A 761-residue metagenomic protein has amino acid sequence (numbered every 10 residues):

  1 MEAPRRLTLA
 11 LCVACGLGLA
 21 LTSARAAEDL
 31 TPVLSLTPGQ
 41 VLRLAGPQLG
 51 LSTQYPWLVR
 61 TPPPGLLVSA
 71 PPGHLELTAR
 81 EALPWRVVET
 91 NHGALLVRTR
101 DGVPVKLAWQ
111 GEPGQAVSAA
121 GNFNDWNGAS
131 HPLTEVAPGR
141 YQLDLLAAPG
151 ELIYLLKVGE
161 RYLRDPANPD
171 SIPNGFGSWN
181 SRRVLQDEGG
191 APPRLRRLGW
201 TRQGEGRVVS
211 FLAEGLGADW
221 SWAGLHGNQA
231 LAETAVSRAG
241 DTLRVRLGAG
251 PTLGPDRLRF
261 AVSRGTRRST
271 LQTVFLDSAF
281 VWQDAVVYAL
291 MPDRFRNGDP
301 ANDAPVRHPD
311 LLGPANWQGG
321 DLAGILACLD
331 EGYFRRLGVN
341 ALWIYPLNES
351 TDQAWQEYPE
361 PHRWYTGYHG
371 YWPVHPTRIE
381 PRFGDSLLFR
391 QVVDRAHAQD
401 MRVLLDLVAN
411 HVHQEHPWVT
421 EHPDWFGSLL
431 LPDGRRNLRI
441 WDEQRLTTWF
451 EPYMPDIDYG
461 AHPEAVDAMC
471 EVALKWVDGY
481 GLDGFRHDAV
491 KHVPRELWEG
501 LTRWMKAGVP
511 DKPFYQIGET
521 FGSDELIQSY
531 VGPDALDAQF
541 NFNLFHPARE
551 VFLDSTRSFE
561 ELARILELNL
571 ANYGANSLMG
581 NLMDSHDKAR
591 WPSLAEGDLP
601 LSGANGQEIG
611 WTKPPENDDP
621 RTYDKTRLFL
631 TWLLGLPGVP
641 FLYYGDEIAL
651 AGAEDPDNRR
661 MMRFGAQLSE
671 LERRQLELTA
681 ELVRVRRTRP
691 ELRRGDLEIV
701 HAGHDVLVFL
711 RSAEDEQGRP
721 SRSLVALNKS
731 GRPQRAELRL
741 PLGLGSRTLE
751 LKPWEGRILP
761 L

Functional and structural regions predicted by a protein language model:
A27-W57, G199-W220: Solvent-exposed, low-complexity, repeat-rich "mucin-like" stalks and linkers
V33, R98-P113, I172-W200, F275-D299: Low-complexity, Pro/Ser/Thr- and charge-rich linker/hinge segments at domain boundaries
P63, V97-E151, K157-Q186, H226-G227 (+2 more regions): Aromatic-rich carbohydrate-binding modules that target alpha-glucans
L75-A82, L146-G150, A249-D256: Surface-exposed, short loops/turns at beta-strand junctions within beta-sandwich domains
I153, R747-L761: C-terminal beta-strand-rich structural cap/linker in extracellular carbohydrate-active enzymes
V281, F295-Y480, G500-P510, F514 (+1 more regions): Substrate-binding/active-site clefts of carbohydrate-active enzymes
M401, V472-L474, D478-L582, W632 (+4 more regions): Active-site-proximal helices and loops of the catalytic beta/alpha 8
V700-R739: Carbohydrate-binding surface patches
